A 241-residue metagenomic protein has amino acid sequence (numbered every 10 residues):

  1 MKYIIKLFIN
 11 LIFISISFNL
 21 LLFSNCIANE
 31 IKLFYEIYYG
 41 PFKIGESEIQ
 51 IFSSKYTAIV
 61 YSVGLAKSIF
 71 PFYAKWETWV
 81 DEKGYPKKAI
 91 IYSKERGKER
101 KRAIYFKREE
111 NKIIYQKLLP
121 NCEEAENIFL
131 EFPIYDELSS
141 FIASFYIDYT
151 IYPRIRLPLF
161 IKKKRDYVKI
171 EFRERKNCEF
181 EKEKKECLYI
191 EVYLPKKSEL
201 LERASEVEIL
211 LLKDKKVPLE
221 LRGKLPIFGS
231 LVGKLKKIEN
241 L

Functional and structural regions predicted by a protein language model:
M1-K6: Positively charged n-region of N-terminal signal peptides that target proteins for export
F8-L21: Bacterial N-terminal signal peptides
C26-E109, Y149-L241: Acidic, serine/threonine-rich low-complexity disordered tracts
K101-F145: Hydrophobic, well-structured mid-protein blocks that either form specific transmembrane helices
